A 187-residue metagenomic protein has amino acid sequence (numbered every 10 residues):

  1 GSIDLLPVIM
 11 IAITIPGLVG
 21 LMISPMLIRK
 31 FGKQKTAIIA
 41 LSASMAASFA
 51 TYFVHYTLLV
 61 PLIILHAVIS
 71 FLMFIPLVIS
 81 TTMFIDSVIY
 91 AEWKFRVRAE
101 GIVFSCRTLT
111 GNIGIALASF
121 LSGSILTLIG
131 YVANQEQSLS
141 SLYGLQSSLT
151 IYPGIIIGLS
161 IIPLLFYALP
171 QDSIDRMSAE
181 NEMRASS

Functional and structural regions predicted by a protein language model:
G1-S187: Membrane-embedded alpha-helical bundles of multi-pass transporters/translocases, especially carrier/permease families
